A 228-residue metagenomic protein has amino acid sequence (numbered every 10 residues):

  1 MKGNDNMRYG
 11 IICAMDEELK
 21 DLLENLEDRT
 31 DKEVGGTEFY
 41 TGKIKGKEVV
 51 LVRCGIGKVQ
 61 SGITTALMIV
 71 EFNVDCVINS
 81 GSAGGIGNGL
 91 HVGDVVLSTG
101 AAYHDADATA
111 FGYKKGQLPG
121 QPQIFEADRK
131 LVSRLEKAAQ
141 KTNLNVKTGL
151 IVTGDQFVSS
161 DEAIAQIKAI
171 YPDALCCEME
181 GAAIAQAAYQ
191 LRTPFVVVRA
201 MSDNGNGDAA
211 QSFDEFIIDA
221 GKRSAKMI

Functional and structural regions predicted by a protein language model:
N6-F72: N-terminal short beta-loop-beta anion/metal-coordinating cradle
V50-C54, V152, V198: Active-site-proximal beta-strand elements of phosphoester/diester hydrolases
L67-E71, G89-L90, A185-P194: Alpha-helix C-terminal capping segments
D75-C76: Structural motif
I86-Y171: Mid-sequence, gly/pro-rich, charge-dense loop/helix-turn segments that line enzyme active sites
V158-G207: A C-terminal functional module that forms or caps the active site or interfaces directly with catalytic machinery
G205-I228: His/Asp/Glu-rich mid-to-C-terminal helical/loop segments that flank catalytic regions of hydrolases
